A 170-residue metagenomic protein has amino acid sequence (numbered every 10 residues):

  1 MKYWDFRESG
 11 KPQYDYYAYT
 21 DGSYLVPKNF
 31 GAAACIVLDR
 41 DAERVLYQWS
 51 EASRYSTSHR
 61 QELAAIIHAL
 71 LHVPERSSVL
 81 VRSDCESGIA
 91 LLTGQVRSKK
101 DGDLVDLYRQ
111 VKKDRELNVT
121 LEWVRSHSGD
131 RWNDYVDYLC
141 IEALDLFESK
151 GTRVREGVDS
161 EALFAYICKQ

Functional and structural regions predicted by a protein language model:
K2-R60, A64, L70-V73, Y166-K169: RNase H-like nuclease fold core
T20-F30, I66-L139, L144-T152, E156 (+1 more regions): RNase H catalytic domain
